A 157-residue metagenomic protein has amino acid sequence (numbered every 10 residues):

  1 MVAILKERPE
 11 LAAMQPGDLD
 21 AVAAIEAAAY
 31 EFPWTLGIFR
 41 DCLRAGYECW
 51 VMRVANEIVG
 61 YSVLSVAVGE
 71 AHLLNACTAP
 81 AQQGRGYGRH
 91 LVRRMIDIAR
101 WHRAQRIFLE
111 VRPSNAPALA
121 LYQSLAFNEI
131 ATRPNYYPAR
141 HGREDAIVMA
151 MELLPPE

Functional and structural regions predicted by a protein language model:
A3-R85, R89-H102, N135, E152-E157: Acetyl-CoA-dependent GNAT
L11, E110-V111: Conserved SAM-binding loop
A76, Q82-Q83, Y87, N115 (+2 more regions): ABC family nucleotide-binding domain
V92, N115-A118, N135-R140: Short glycine/proline-centered loop/turn elements that form peptide/ligand docking sites
F108-E110, Q123, N128-V148: Conserved catalytic-core motifs of GNAT/GCN5-like acyltransferases
